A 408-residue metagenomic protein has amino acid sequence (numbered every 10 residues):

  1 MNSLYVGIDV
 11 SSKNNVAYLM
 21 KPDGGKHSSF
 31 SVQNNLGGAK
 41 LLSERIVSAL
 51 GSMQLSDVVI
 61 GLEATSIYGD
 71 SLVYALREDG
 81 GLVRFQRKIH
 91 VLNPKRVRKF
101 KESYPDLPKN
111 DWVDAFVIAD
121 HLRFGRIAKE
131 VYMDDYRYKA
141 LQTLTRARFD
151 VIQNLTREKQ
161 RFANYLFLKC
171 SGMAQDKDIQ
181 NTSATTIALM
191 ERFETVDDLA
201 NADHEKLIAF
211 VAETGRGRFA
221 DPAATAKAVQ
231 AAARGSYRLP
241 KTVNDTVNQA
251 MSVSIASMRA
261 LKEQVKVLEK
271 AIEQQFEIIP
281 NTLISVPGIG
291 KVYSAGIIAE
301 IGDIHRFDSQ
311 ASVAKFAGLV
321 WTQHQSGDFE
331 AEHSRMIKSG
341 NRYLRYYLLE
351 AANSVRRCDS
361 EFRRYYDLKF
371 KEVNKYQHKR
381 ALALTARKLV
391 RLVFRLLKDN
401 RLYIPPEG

Functional and structural regions predicted by a protein language model:
M1-G408: A detector of single, family-specific signature residues that are central to catalytic or substrate-handling motifs
